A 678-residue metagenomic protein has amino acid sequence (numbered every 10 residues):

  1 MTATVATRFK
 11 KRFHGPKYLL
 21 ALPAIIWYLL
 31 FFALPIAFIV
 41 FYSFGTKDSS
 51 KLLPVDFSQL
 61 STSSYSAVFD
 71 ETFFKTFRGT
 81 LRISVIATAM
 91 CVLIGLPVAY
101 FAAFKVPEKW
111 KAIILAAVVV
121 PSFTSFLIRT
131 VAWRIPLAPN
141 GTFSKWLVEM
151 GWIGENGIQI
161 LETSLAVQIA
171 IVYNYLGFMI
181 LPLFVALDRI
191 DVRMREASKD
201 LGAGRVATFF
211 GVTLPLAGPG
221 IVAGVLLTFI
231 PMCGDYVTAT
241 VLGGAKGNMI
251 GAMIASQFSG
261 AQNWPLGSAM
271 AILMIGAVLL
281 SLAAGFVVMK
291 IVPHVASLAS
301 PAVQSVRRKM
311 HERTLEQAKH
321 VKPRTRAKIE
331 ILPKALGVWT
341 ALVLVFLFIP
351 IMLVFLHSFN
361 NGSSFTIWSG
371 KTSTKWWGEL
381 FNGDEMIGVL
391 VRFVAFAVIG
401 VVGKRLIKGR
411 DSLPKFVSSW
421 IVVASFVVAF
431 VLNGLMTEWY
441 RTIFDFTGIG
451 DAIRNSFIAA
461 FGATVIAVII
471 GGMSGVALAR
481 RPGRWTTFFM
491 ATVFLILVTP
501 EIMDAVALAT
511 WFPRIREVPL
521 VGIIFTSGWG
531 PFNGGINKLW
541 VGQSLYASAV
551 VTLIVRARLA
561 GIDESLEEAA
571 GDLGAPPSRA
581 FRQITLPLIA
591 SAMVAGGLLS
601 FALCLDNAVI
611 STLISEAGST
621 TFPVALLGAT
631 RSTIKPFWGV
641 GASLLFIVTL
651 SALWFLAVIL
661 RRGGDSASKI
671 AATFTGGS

Functional and structural regions predicted by a protein language model:
M1-Y42, K111-A117, I275, L279 (+4 more regions): N-terminal signal-anchor/first transmembrane alpha helix
T2-R12, I86-V119, I135, R195 (+8 more regions): Transmembrane-helix boundary motif in ABC transporter permease subunits
T2-R8, L19, W110, F184-R195 (+7 more regions): C-terminal transmembrane helix and the adjacent membrane-cytosol boundary/short C-terminal tail of inner/organellar
A3, A33-F73, P136, N140-G141 (+6 more regions): Short membrane-interfacial helix/loop motifs at transmembrane-helix boundaries
A6, K10, P54, T130-V172 (+14 more regions): Membrane-interfacial helix termini and adjacent extracytoplasmic/periplasmic loops of multi-pass transporters
K11-P16, D48-S50, T62-T72, C233 (+5 more regions): Interhelical loop and adjacent transmembrane-helix boundary motif in polytopic membrane transport permeases
K17-A21, V98-W133, R195-E196, F209 (+7 more regions): Cytoplasmic-entry segments and transmembrane alpha-helices of multi-pass inner-membrane transporters
P23-F32, V120, I169-Y173, F178-L187 (+8 more regions): Transmembrane alpha-helices
